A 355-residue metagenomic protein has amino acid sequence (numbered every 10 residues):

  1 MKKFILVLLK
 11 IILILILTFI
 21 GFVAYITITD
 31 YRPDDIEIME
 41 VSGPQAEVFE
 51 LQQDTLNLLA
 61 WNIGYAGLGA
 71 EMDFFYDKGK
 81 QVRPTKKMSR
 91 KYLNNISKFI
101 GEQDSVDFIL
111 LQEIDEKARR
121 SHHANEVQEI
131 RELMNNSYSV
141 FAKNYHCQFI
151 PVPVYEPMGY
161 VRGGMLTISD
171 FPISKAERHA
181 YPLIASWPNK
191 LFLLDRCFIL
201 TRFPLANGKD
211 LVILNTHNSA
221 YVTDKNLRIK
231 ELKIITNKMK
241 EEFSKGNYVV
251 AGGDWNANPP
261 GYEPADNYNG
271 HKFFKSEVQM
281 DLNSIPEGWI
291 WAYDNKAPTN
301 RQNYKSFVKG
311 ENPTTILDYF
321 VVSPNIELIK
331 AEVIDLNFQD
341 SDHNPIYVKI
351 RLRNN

Functional and structural regions predicted by a protein language model:
K2-R162, N354-N355: N-terminal, active-site-proximal structural segment of metallo-dependent hydrolase catalytic domains
I36, H146-D210: A well-ordered secondary-structure block
N57-I63, Y92-H123, I168, T201-F203 (+4 more regions): Active-site beta-strand/loop signature of hydrolases that rely on acidic residues for catalysis
Y65-A66, D115-A118, N144-Q148, I173-S174 (+3 more regions): Solvent-exposed loop/turn segments at secondary-structure junctions within structured extracellular/periplasmic domains
K80-K86, I114-E116, P182-K190, H217-N226: Surface-exposed cleft-lining segments at the edges of enzyme active sites
E132-N135, Y160-A176, P204, E311-E327 (+1 more regions): Conserved beta strand-loop-helix elements of the APE1-like EEP
P188-K190, S306-E311, D335-Q339: Short proline/glycine-enriched turn/loop segments at secondary-structure junctions
V222-T223, L227-P324: Metal-dependent phosphoesterases centered on the DNase I-like endonuclease/exonuclease/phosphatase
